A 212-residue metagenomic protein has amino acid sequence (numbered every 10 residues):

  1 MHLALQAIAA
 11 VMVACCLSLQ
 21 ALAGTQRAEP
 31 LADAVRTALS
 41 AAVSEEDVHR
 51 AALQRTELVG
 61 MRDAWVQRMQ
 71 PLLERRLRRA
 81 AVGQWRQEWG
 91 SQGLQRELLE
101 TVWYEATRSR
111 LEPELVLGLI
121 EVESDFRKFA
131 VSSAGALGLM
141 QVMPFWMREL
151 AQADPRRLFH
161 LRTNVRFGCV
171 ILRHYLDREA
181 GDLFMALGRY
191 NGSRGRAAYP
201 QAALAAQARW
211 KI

Functional and structural regions predicted by a protein language model:
M1-I8: Bacterial N-terminal signal peptides that target proteins for export
I8-S18: Bacterial N-terminal signal peptides
S18-L19, L172: General secretory precursor processing signal
A21-A23, A28: Boundary at the C-terminal end of the N-terminal hydrophobic targeting segment
E29-D33: N-terminal membrane-anchoring alpha-helices
L39, E45-I212: Catalytic glycan-binding domains that act on GlcNAc-containing polysaccharides
